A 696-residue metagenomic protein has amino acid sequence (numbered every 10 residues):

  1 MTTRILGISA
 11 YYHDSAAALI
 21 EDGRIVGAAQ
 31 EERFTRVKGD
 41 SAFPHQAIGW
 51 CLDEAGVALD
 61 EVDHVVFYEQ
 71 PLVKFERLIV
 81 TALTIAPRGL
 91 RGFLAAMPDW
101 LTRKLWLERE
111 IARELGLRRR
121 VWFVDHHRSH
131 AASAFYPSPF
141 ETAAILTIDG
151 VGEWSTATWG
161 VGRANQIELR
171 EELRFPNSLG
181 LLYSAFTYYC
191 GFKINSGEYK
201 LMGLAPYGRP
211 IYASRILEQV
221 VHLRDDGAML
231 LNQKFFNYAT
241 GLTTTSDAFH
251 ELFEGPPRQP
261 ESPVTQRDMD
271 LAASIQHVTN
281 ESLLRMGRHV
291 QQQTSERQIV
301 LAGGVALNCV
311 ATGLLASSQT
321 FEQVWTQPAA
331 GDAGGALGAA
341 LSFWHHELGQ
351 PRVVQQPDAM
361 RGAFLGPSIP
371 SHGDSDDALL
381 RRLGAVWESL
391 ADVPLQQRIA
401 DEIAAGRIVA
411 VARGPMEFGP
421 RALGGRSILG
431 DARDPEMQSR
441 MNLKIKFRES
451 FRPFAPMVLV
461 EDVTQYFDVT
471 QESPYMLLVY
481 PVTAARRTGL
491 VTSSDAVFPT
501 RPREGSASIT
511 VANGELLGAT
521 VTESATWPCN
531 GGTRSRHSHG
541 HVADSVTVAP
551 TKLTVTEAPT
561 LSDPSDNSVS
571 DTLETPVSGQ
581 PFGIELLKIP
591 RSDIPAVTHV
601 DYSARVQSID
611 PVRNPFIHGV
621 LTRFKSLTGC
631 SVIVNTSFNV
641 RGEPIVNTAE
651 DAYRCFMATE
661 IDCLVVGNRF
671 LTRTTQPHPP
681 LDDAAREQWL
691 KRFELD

Functional and structural regions predicted by a protein language model:
T2-I5: Extreme N-terminal starter segment of soluble prokaryotic enzymes
Y11-Q30, T35-S41, L78-G92, D99 (+12 more regions): Flexible beta->alpha loop and helix N-cap segments adjacent to enzyme active/binding sites
R33-V57, L283: N-terminal phosphate-binding loop and adjacent alpha-helix
G49-D63, E114-L115, G287-T294: Phosphate/pyrophosphate-binding loops at sites that engage ATP/ADP/AMP, CoA/4′-phosphopantetheine, polyphosphate
V57-R88: Hydrophobic or amphipathic alpha-helical targeting/insertion segments
A273-I299: Phosphate/ATP-binding catalytic cores across multiple sugar-kinase/actin-like superfamilies, primarily ASKHA
R534-R536: Basic polycationic patches enriched in arginine
